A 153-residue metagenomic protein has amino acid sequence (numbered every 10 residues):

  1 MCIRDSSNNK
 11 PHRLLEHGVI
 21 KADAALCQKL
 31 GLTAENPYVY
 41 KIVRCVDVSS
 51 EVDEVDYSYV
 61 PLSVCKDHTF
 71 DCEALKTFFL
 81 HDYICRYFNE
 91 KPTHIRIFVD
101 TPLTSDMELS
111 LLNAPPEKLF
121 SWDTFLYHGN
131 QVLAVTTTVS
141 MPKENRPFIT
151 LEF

Functional and structural regions predicted by a protein language model:
M1-D5: Conserved small/polar residues in nucleotide/adenosyl-binding loops
N8: Amphipathic alpha-helical segments that line or abut small-molecule/effector binding pockets and mediate allosteric
P11-F153: C-terminal all-alpha effector/ligand-binding and dimerization domain of prokaryotic HTH-type transcriptional repressors
